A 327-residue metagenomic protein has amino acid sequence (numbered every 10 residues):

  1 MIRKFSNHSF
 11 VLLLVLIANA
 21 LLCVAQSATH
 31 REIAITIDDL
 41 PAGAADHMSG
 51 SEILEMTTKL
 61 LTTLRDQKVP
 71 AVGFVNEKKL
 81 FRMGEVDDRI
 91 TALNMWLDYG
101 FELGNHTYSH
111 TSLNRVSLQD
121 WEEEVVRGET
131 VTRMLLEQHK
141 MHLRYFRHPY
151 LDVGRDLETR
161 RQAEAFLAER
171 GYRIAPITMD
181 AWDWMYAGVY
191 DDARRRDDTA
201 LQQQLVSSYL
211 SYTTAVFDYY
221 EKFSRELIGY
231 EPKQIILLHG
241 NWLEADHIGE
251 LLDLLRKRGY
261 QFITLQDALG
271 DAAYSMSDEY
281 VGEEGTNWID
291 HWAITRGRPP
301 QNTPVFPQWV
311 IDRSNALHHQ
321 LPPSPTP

Functional and structural regions predicted by a protein language model:
M1-L12: Bacterial N-terminal signal peptides that target proteins for export
F5, N19-C23, A71-V72, N76-E77: Hydrophobic, well-ordered secondary-structure segments that either form specific early membrane-associated helices used
V11-L21: Bacterial N-terminal signal peptides
C23-A28, P325-P327: Basic/polar N-terminal segments that are highly enriched at the extreme N-terminus, encompassing both cleavable
S27-L151, I236, L254, G270: Active-site beta->alpha N-cap acidic-glycine motif
D66-A71, P176, G240-P327: C-terminal domain-boundary segment and adjacent tail
F81-D88, S109-Q261, D267: Catalytic domains of cell-wall/extracellular-matrix polysaccharide-remodeling enzymes, centered on de-N-acetylation
L97-N105, V131-Q138, T199-D218, T286-F306 (+1 more regions): Short, basic, helix/turn surface patches
